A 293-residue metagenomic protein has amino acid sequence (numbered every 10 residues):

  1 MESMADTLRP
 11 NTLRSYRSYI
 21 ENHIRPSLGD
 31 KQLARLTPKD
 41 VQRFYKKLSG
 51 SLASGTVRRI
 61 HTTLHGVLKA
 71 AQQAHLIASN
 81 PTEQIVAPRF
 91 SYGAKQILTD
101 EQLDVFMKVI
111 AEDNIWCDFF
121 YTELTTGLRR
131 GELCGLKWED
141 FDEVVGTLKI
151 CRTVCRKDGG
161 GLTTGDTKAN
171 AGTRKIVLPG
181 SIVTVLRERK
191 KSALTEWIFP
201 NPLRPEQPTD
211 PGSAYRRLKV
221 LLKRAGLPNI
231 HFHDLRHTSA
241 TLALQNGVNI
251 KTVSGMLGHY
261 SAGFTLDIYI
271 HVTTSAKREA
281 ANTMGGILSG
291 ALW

Functional and structural regions predicted by a protein language model:
E2-P81, Y92-A94, N114, P205-S213 (+1 more regions): N-terminal core-binding DNA-recognition domain of tyrosine site-specific recombinases/integrases
S54, R58-I60, Q73-L136, E143-V144 (+5 more regions): Basic, Lys/Arg- and aromatic-enriched nucleic-acid-binding interface segment
Q73, I115, Y121, T125-E132 (+5 more regions): C-terminal catalytic core of tyrosine-transesterase DNA break-rejoin enzymes
K95, I110-A111, T163-T173, P200-D210 (+2 more regions): Short, contiguous acidic/charged loop-to-helix segments that flank catalytic cores in large enzymes
E101, V145, T153-R156, P179-P228: Active-site/catalytic core of tyrosine-dependent DNA strand-transfer enzymes
K108, V145, R156-T173, V177-I182 (+2 more regions): C-terminal secondary-structure termini that scaffold catalytic or DNA-interacting sites
D140-T147, V248-I270: Short, polar N-cap/turn motifs at the start of nucleic acid-interacting alpha helices
V154, P205, L257-N282: Catalytic-site neighborhood detector that most strongly recognizes the C-terminal catalytic loop/helix of tyrosine
